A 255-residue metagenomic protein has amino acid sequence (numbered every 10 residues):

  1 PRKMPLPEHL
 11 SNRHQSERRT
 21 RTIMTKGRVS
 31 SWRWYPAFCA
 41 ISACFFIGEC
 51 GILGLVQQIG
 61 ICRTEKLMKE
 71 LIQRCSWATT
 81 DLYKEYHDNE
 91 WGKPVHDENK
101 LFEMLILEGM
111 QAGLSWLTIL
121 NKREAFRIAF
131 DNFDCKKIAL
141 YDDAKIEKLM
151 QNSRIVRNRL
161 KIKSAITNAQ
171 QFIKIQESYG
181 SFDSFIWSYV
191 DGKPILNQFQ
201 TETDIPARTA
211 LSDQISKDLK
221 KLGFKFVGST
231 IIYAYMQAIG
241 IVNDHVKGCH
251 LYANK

Functional and structural regions predicted by a protein language model:
L6, L10, L53-L55, L67: Leucine-biased recognition of intrinsically disordered, low-complexity hydrophobic segments
L10-S11, S42: Hydrophobic, low-acid, alpha-helix-prone terminal segments
W32-W34: Tryptophan (W) side chains
T64-K255: HhH-family (HhH-GPD) DNA N-glycosylase catalytic core used in base-excision repair
